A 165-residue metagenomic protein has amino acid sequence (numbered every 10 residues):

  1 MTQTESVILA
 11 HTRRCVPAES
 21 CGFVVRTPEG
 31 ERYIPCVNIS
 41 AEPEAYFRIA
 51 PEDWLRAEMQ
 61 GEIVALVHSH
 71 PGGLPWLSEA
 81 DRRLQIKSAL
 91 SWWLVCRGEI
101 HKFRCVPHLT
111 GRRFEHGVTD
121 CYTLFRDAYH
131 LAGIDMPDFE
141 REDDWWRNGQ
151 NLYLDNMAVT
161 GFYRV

Functional and structural regions predicted by a protein language model:
M1-A65, P71-R104: Conserved beta-strand-loop surface patch within small alpha/beta domains used for substrate/adaptor or ligand engagement
E31-R32, P137, Y163-R164: Short secondary-structure junctions
V64, M136-E140: Glycine-rich phosphate/pyrophosphate-binding loops and their adjacent beta-strand/loop elements at enzyme active sites
C105-L109: Short, surface-exposed amphipathic charged segments that create phosphate/polyanion-binding patches used for binding
T110-E115: Second-shell loop/turn segments in exported
H116-A132: Active-site nucleophilic cysteine motif
D127-G133, R141-W146: Histidine/lysine/aspartate-rich catalytic loop segments that bind and position anionic ligands
E142-V165: ...with weaker cross-activation on analogous glycine-rich loops/strands in unrelated enzymes
